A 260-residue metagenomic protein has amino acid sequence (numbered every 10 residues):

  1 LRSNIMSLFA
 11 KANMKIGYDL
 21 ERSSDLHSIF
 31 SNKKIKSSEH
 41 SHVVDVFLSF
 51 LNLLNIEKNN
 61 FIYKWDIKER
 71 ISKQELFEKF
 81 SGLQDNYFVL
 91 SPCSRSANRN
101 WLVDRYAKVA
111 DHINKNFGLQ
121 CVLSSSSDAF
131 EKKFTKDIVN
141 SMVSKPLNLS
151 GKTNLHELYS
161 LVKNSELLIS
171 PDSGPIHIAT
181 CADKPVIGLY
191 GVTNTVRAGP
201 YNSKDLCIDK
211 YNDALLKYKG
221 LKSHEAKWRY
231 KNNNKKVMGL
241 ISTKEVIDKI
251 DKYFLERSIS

Functional and structural regions predicted by a protein language model:
L1-S260: Catalytic machinery of carbohydrate-active enzymes, primarily nucleotide-sugar-dependent glycosyltransferases
